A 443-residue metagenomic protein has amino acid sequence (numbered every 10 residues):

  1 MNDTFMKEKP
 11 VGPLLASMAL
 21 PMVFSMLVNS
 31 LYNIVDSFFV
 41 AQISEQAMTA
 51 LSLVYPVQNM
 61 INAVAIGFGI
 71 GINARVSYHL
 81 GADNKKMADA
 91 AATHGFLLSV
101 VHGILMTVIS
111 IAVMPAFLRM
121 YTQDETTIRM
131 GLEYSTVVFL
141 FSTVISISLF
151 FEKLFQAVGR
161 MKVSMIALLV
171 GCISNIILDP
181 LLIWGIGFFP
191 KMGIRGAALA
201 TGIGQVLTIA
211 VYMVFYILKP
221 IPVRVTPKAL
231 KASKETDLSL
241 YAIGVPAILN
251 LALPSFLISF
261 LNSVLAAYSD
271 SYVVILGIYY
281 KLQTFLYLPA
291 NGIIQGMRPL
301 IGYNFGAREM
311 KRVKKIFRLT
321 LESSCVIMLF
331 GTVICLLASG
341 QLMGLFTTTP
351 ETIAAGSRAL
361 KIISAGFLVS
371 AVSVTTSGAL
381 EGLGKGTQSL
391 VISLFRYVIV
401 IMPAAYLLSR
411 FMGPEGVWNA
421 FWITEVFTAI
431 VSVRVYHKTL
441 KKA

Functional and structural regions predicted by a protein language model:
M1-A19, V76-T143, F189-V245, I301-G366 (+1 more regions): Short alpha-helical transmembrane segments in multi-pass integral membrane proteins
E8, G12-L31, V35, V57-V64 (+8 more regions): Residue-level signal for short hydrophobic patches within transmembrane helices of multi-pass membrane transporters
S17-D36, V137, G171, G204-T208 (+4 more regions): Transmembrane helical elements of multi-pass membrane transporters/channels
L27, L31-T49, L118-E125, L181-M192 (+4 more regions): Helix-terminus/linker motif at the lipid-water interface of multi-pass membrane proteins
M48-V108, I145-G159, V163-S164, N262 (+2 more regions): Small-residue-rich hydrophobic transmembrane alpha-helices
M60-A63, T107, N175-P180, I209-M213 (+4 more regions): Hydrophobic transmembrane alpha-helices of multi-pass small-molecule transporters
G69, N73, V138-Q156, S164-C172 (+5 more regions): Short runs within selected transmembrane alpha-helices of multi-pass transporters and secretion channels
S110, K153, D179, I183 (+7 more regions): Structural signal for membrane-spanning alpha-helices in multi-pass inner-membrane proteins, emphasizing helix cores
